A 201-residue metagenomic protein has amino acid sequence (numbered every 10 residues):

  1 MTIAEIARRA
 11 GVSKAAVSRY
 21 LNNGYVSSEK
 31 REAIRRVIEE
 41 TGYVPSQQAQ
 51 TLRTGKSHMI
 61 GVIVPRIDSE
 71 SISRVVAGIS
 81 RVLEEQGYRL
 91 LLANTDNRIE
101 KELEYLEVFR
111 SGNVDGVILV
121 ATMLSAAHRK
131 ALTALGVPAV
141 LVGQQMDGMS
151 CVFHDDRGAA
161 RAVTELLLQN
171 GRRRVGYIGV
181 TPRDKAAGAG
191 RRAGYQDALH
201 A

Functional and structural regions predicted by a protein language model:
M1-H58: N-terminal helix-turn-helix DNA-binding module of bacterial transcription factors
K14-R19, L52-D68, L166, R174-T181: Short beta-strand segments enriched in small/hydrophobic residues
E40, R81-Q86, A134-L141, Q145-A201: Bacterial carbohydrate/catabolite-sensing allosteric modules
Y43-G116, A189, A193-L199: Amphipathic helical "hinge" segments at domain boundaries
N113-V120, G176-G179: Periplasmic-binding protein-like
L119-S125, Q144-G148: Acidic, Gly/Pro-rich loop/turn segments at junctions of secondary structure
L124-L135: Active-site-adjacent beta->alpha loops and helix N-cap segments on the catalytic face of soluble alpha/beta enzymes
